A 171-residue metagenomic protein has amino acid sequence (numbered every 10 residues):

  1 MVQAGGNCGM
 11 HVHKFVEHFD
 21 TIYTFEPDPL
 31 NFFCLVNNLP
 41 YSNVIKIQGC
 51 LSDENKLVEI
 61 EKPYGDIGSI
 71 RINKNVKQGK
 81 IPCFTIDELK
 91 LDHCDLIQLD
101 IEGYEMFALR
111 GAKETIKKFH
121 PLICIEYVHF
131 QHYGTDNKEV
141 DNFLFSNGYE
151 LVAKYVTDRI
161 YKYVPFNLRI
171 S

Functional and structural regions predicted by a protein language model:
M1-S171: Phosphate/nucleotide-binding beta-alpha loop and adjacent structural elements of enzyme active sites
